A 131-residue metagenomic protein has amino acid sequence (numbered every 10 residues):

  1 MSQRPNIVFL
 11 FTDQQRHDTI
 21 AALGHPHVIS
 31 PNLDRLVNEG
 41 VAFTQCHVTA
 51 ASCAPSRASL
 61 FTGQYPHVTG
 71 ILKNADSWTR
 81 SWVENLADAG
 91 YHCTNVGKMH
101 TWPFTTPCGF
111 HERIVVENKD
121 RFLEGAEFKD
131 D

Functional and structural regions predicted by a protein language model:
M1-D131: Formylglycine-dependent sulfatase
